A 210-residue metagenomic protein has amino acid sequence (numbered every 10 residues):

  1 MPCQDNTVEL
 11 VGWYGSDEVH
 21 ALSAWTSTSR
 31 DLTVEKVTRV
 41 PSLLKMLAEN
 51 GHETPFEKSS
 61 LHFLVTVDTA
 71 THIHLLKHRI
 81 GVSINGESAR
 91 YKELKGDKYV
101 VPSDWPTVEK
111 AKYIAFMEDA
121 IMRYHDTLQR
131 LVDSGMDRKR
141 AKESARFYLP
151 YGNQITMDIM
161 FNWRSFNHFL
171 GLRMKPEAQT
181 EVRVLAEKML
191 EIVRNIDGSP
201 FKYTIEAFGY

Functional and structural regions predicted by a protein language model:
M1-Y210: Family-specific signature for flavin-dependent thymidylate synthase
